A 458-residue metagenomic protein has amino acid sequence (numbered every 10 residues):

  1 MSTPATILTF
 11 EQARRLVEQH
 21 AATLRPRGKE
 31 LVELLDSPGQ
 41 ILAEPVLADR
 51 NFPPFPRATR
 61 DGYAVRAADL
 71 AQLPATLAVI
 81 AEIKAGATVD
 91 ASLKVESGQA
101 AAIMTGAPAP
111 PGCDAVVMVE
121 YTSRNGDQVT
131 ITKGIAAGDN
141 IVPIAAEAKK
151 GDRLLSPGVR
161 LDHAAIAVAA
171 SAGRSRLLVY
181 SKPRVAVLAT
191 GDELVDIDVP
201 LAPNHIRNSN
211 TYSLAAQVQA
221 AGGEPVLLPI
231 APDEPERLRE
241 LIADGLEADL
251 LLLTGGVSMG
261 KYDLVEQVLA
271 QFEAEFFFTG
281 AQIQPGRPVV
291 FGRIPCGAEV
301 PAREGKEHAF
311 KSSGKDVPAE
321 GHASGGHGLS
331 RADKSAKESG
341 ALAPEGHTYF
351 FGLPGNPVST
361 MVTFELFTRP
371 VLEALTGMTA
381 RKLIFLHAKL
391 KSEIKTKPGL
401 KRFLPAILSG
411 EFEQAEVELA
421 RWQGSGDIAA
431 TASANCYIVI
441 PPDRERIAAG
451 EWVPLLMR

Functional and structural regions predicted by a protein language model:
M1-E11, S175-G297, G346-L353, P357-T363 (+1 more regions): Helix-rich terminal scaffold detector
S2-E11, V46, Y63-P232, V417 (+2 more regions): Short, glycine/charged-enriched hinge/interface segments at domain edges or termini
A5-P74, L161: Intrinsically disordered, low-complexity, positively charged segments
E11-R14, K29-L35, E44, A148 (+4 more regions): Flexible glycine/proline-rich
A21-R25, P45, A67, A109 (+10 more regions): Structural signal for hydrophobic packing residues in well-ordered secondary-structure cores of soluble enzyme domains
F55-R57, V89-K94, A100, P143-A146 (+4 more regions): Short, surface-exposed secondary-structure edge patches
P295-F310, G314-A323, H327-G328, S339-A341: Intrinsic, low-complexity polybasic segments
